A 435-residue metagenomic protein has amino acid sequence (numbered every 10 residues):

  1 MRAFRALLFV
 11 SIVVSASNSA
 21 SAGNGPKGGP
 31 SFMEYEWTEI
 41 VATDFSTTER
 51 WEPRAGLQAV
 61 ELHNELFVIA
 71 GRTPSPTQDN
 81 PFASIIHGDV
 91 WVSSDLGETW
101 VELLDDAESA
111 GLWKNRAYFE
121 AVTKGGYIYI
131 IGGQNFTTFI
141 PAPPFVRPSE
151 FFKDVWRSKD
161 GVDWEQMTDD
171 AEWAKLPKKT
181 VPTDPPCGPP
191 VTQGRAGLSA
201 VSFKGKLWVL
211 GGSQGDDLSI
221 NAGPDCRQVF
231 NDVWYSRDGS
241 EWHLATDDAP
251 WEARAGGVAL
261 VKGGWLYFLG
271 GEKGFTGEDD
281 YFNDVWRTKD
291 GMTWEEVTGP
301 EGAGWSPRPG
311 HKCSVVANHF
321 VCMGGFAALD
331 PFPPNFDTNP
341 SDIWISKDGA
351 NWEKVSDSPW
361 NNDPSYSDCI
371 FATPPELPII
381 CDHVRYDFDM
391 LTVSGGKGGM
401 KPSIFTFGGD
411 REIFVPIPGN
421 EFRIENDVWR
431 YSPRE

Functional and structural regions predicted by a protein language model:
M1-L7: Bacterial N-terminal signal peptides that target proteins for export
L7-A16: Bacterial N-terminal signal peptides
N18-S21: Sec/Tat signal peptide C-region and signal peptidase I cleavage site
G23-E435: Kelch-like beta-propeller repeat domains
